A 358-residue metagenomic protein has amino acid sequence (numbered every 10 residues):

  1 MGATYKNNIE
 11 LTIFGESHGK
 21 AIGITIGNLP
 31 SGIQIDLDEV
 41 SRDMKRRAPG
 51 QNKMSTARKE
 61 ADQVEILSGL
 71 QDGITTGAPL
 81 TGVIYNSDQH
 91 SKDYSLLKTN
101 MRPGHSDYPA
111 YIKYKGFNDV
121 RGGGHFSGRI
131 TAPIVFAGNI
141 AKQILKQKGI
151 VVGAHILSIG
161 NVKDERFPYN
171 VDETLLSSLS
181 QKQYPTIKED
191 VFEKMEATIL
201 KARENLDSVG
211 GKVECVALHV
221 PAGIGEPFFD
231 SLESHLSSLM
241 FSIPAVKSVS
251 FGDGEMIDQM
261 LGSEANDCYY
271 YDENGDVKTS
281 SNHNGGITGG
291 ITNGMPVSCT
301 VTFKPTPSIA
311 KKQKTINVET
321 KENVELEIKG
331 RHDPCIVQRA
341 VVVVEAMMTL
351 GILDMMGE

Functional and structural regions predicted by a protein language model:
M1-R58: N-terminal, positively charged regions that mediate nucleic acid binding
E10, T306-E358: Internal helix-turn-beta structural module
E10-G15, N118-I130, A222-E226, N282-T288 (+1 more regions): A short glycine/serine-rich beta->alpha loop
F14-K20, L206-N323: Glycine-rich anion/phosphate-binding loop at the beta-strand->alpha-helix junction
K20-G32, G128-I150, D230-S238, M295-V297 (+2 more regions): Alpha-helical support elements that line or immediately flank enzyme active sites and cofactor-binding pockets
M44-P103, D107-P109: Glycine-rich, N-terminal phosphate-binding loop and its surrounding beta-alpha-beta segment
K98-G124, I316-H332: Short acidic, glycine/tyrosine-flanked loop/strand segments centered on an H-E-D-like triad
K113-F228: Glycine-rich, mobile lid/loop segments that gate access to catalytic sites or pores
